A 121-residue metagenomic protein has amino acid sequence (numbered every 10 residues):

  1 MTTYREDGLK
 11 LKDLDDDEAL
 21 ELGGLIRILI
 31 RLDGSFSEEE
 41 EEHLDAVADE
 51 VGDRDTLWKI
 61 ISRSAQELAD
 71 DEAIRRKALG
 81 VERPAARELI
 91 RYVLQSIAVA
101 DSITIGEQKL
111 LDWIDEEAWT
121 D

Functional and structural regions predicted by a protein language model:
M1-D121: Small-residue-enriched hydrophobic alpha-helices in membranes
